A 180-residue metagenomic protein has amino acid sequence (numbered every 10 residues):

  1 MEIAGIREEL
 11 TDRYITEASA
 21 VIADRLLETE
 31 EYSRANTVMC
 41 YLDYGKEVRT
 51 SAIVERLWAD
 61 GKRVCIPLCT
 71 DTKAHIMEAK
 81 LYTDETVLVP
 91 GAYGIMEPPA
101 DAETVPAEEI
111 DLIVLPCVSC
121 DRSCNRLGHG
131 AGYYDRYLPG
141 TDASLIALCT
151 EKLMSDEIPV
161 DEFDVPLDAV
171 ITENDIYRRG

Functional and structural regions predicted by a protein language model:
M1-E109: N-terminal active-site beta-alpha-beta segment that forms phosphate/nucleotide-binding and substrate-recognition loops
T72-G180: Conserved phosphate- and dinucleotide-binding cores of soluble alpha/beta proteins, encompassing both enzyme active
